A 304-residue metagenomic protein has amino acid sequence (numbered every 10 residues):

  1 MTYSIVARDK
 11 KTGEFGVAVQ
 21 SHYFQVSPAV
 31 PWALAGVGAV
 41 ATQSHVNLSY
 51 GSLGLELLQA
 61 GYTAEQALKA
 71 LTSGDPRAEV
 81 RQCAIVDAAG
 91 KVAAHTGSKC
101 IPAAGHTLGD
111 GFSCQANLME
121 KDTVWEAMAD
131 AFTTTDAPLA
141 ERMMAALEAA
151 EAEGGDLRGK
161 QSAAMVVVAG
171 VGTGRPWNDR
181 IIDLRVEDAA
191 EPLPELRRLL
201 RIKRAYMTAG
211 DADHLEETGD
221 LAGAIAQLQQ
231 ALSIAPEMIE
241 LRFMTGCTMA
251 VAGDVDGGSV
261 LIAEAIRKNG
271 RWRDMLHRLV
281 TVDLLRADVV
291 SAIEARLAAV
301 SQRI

Functional and structural regions predicted by a protein language model:
M1-M207, E216-T218, I239: N-terminal nucleophile
A231, E264-A265: Canonical positions in the second alpha-helix
P236, G270-R271: Short coil turns that delineate tetratricopeptide repeat
M244, R278-L279: Canonical tetratricopeptide repeat
